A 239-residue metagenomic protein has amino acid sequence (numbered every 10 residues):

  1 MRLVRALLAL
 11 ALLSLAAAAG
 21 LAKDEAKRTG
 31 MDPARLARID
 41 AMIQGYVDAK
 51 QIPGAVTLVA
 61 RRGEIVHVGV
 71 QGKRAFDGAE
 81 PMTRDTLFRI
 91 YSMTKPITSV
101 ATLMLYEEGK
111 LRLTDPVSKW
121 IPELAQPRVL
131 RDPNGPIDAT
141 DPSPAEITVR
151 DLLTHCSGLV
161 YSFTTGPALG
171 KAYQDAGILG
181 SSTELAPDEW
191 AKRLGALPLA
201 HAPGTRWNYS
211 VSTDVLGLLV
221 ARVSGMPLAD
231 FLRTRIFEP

Functional and structural regions predicted by a protein language model:
M1-R5: Positively charged n-region of N-terminal signal peptides that target proteins for export
A6-A16: Bacterial N-terminal signal peptides
A18-A22: Boundary at the C-terminal end of the N-terminal hydrophobic targeting segment
P33-L36, D40, Q44, V56 (+9 more regions): Extracytoplasmic/secreted envelope proteins and their assembly/folding machinery, especially bacterial periplasmic
V47-E80, L113, K119: A short, well-structured edge-of-sheet supersecondary motif
K73-N208: Active-site-proximal loop and beta-strand segments within enzyme catalytic domains
L103-E108, D214-R222: Short glycine/serine- and small hydrophobic-enriched flexible loop segments
